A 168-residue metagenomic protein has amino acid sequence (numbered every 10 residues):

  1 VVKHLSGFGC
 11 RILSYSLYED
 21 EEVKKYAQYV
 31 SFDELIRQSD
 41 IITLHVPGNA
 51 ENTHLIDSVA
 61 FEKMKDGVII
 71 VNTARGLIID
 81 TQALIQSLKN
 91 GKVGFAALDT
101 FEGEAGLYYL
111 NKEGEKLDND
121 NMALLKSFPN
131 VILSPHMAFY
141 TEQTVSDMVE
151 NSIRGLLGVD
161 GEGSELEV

Functional and structural regions predicted by a protein language model:
V1, L5, M64: Aromatic pocket-lining residues of Rossmann-like dinucleotide-binding sites
V1, R75-G76, H136: Alpha-helical hinge/cap motifs
V2, C10-R11: Residues at the starts of beta-strands that form the adenosine-phosphate
S6, K89, K126: Anion (oxyanion) recognition and catalysis
F8, K25, S127-F128: Short, structured coil segments at secondary-structure junctions
R11, L17-N121: Rossmann-like adenosine-cofactor binding region
E102-V168: C-terminal helix-to-coil terminal segments
